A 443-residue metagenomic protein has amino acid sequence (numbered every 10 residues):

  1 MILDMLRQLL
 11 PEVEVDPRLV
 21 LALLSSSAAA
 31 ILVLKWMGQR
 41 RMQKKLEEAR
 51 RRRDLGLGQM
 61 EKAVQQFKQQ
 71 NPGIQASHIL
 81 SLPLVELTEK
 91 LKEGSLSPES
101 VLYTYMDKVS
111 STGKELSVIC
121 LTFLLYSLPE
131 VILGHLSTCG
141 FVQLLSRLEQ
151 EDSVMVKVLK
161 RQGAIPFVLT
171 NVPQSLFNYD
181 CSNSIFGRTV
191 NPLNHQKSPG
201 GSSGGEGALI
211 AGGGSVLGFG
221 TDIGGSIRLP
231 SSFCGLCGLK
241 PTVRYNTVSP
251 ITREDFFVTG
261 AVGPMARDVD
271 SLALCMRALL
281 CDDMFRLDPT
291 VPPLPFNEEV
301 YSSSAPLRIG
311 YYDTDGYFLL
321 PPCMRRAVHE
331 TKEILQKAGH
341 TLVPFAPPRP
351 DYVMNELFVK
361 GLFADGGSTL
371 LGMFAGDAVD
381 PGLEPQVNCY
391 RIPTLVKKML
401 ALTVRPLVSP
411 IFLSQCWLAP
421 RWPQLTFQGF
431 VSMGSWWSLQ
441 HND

Functional and structural regions predicted by a protein language model:
M1-T122, S127, A278-D443: Amidase signature
L84, P129, D152-S153, L176 (+2 more regions): Generic non-transmembrane alpha-helix signal with a bias for helix starts/N-cap capping motifs
E86-E93, L125, Q143-R147, G260-R267: Short, well-ordered beta-strand elements within core beta-sheets of diverse protein domains
L102-Y103, L121, L148, N171 (+3 more regions): Proline- and acidic/polar-enriched loop/turn elements at helix boundaries
S111-G113, F123-V158, S182: Enzymes and membrane/adaptor proteins characterized by extended Gly/Ser/Thr/Asp/Glu-rich, aromatic-dotted
H135-C139, V168, D255-F256, G310-D313: Short beta-strands and strand-loop turn motifs
T138-V142, N191-L193, R421-T426: Short, basic, glycine/proline-bearing loop/turn elements
D152-L279: Short glycine/serine-rich loop segments
